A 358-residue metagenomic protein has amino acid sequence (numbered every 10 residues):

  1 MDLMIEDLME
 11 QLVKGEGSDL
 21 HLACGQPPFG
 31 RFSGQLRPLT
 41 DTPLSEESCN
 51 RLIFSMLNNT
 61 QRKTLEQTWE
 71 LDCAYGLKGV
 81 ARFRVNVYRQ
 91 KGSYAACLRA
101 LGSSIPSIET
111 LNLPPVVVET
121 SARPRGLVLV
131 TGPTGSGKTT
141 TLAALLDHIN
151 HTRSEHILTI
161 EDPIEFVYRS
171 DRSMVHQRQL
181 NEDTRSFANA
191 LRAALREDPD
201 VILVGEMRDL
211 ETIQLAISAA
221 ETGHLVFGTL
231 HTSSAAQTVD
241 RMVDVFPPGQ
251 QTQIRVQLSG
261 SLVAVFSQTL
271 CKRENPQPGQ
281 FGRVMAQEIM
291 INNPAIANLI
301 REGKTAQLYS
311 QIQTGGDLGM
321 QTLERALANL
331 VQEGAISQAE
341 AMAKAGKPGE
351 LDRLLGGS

Functional and structural regions predicted by a protein language model:
M1-S358: Short, flexible helix-loop junctions that flank or precede catalytic/ligand sites
